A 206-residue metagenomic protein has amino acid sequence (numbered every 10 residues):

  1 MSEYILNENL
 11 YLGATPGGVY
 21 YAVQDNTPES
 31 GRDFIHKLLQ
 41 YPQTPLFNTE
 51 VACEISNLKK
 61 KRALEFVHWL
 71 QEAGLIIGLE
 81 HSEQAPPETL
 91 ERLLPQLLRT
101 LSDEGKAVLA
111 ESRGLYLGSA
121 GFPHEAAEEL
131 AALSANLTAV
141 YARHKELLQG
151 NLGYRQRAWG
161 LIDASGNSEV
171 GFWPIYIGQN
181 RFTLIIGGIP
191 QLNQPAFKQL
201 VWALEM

Functional and structural regions predicted by a protein language model:
M1-K106, L117-M206: Non-catalytic interaction/Regulatory regions outside core domains
E111: Short, acidic, Ser/Thr-enriched surface-loop or helix-capping motifs
